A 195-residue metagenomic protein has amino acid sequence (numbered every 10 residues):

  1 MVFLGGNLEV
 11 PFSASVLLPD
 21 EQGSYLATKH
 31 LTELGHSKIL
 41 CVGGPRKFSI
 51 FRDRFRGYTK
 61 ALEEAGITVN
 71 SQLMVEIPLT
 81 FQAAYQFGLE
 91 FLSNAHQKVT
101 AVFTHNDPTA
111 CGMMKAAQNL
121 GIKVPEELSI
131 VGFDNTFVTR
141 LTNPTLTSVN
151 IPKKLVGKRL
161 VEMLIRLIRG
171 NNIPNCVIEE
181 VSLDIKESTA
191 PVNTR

Functional and structural regions predicted by a protein language model:
M1-F3, S13-S15, C41, M74 (+3 more regions): Conserved beta-strand scaffold positions in the cores of enzyme catalytic domains, especially in NTP/NDP-utilizing
M1-L26, P108, D134-L146: Flexible loop/hinge segments that line or gate small-molecule binding clefts
M1-L8, T59, A116-E127: A short, gly/pro- and small-residue-rich
G5, L17, G43, E76 (+2 more regions): Short beta-strand/turn micro-motifs composed of small residues that flank or help shape donor/cofactor-binding pockets
A14-C41, R56, K60, F81-F91 (+2 more regions): Hydrophobic alpha-helical segments within soluble ligand-binding/sensing domains
A27-A65, Q72, C176-A190: An alpha-beta-alpha
L73-A83: Short beta->alpha junction loops
F87-R195: Flexible loop/turn connectors
